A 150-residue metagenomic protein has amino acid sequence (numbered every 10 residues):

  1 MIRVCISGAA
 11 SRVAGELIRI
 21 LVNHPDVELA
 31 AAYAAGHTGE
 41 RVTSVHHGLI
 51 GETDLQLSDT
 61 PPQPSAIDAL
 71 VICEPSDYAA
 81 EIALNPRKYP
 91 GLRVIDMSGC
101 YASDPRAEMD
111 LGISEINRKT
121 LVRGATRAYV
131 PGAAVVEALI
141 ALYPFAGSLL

Functional and structural regions predicted by a protein language model:
M1-L150: N-terminal Rossmann-like NAD(P) cofactor-binding subdomain of oxidoreductases, focused on the glycine-rich
